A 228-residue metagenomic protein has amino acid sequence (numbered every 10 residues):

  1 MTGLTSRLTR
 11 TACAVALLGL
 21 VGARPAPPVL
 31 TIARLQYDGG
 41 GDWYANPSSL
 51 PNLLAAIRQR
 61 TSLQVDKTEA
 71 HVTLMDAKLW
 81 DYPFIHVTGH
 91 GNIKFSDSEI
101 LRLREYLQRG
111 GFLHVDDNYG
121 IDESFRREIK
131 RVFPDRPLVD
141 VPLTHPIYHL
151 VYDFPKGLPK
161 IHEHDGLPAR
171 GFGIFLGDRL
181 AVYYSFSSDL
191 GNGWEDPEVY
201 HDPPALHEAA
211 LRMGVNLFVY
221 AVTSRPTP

Functional and structural regions predicted by a protein language model:
M1-V15: Bacterial N-terminal signal peptides that target proteins for export
A14-R24: Hydrophobic h-region of N-terminal signal peptides that target proteins for export in Gram-negative bacteria
A23-F84, T88-G91, D189-L190, D196-P228: Aromatic-Pro/Gly-enriched surface loop or interdomain linker that acts as a lid/target-recognition segment
R24-P28, A77-D81, Y106-Q108, P168 (+1 more regions): Extracellular/periplasmic catalytic domains that process cell-envelope and extracellular macromolecules
I32, F84-E123: Short alpha-beta junction capping motif
L35-D38, M75, V87-H90, R109 (+3 more regions): Active-site-proximal beta-strand/loop segments in catalytic clefts of secreted hydrolases
G40, D122-E198, P204-V215: An acidic, glycine-rich "communication" segment
P47-L54, I100, R104, D122 (+3 more regions): Extracytoplasmic/secreted envelope proteins and their assembly/folding machinery, especially bacterial periplasmic
